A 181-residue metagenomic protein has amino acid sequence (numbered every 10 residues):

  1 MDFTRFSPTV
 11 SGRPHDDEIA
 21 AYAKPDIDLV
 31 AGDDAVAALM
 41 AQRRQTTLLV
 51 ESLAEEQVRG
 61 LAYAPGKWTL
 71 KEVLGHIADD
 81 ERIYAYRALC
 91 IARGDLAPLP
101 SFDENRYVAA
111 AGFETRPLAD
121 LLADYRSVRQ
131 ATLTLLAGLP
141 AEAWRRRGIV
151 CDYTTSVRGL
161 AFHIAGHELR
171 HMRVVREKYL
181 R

Functional and structural regions predicted by a protein language model:
M1-D17, K24, Q57-Y107, L133 (+1 more regions): Short, contiguous alpha-helical
R13-G32, A38: Secretory/endomembrane lumenal or extracellular ectodomains immediately following the signal peptide
V30-A38, A62, R116, D120 (+1 more regions): Solvent-exposed interaction patches of small proteins and small membrane subunits
A31-A41, D124, D152, H163: Short, contiguous, pocket-lining structural segments that sit at or immediately flank catalytic/ligand-binding sites
A37-E51, R87, R106-R145: Acidic/histidine-rich alpha-helical segments that form the ligand environment of transition-metal centers
